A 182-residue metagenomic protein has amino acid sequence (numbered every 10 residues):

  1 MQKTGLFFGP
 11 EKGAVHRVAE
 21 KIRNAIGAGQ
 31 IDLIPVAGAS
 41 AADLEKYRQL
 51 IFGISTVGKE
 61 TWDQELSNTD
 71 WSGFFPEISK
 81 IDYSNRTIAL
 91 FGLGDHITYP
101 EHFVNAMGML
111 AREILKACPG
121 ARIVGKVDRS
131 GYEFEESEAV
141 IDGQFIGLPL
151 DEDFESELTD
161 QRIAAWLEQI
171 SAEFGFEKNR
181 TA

Functional and structural regions predicted by a protein language model:
Q2-I26: N-terminal beta1-alpha1 ligand-phosphate binding loop
G5, I34, D153: Short, flexible active-site loop motifs that bind/organize anionic cofactors or intermediates
R17, A25, G29, Y47-Q49 (+1 more regions): FMN-binding flavodoxin-like domain, especially the glycine-rich phosphate-binding loop
G29-S40: A short beta-strand-loop structural module common to alpha/beta enzyme folds
D43-L44: Structural alpha-helical scaffold elements that stabilize or flank donor/cofactor-binding regions in carbohydrate
